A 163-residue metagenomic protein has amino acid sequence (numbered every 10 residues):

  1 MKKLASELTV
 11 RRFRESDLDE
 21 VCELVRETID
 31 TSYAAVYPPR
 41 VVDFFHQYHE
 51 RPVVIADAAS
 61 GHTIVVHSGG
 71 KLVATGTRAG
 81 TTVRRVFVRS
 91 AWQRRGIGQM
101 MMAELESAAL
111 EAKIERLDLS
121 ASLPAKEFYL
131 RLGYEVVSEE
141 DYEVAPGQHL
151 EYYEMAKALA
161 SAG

Functional and structural regions predicted by a protein language model:
L8-E23: A short beta-loop-alpha structural element at the N-terminal edge of CoA-dependent acyl/N-acetyltransferase catalytic
R14, R84, R89, S120-S122: Residue-level recognition of the GNAT/N-acetyltransferase active site
C22, R26-P52: Conserved GNAT-fold acetyl-CoA-binding loop/helix
G61-A74: Conserved beta-hairpin
A79-A91, Q99: Conserved acetyl-CoA binding element of GNAT-fold acetyltransferases
R94-S107, R131: Conserved acetyl-CoA-binding loop-helix of GNAT-fold acetyltransferases
E115, S120-P124, L132, Y142-G163: C-terminal "cap" of GNAT-fold acetyltransferases
